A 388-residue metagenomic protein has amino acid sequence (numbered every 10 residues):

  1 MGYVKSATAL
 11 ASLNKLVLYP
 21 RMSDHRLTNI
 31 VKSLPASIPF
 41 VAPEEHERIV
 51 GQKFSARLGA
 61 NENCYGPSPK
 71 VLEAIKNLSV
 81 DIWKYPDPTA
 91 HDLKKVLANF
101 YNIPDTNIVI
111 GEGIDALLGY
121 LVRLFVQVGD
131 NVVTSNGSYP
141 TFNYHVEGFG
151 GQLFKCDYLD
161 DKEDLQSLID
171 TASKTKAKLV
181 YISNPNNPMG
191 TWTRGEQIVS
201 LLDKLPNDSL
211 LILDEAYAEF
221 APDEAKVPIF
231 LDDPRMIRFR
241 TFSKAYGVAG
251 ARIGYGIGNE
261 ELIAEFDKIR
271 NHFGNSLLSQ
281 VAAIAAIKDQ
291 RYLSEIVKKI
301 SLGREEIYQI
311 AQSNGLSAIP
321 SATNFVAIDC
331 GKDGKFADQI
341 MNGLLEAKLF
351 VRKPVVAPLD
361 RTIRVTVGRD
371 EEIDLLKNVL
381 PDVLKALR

Functional and structural regions predicted by a protein language model:
Y3, K15-L18: Short, positively charged and aromatic/hydrophobic N-terminal segments
Y3, Q339-A347, R352, V356-R388: PLP-dependent enzyme catalytic core of the Aspartate aminotransferase-like
Y19-K84, T175-K176: N-terminal "arm"/small-domain region of PLP-dependent enzymes with the aminotransferase-like
H91-N131: Phosphate-binding glycine-rich loop
L124-I182: PLP-dependent aminotransferase-like
E147, L165-K176, P188-V248: Active-site pre-lysine segment of PLP-dependent enzymes
R235-I319: PLP-dependent aminotransferase class I/II
S301, S313-A347, I363: Conserved PLP-binding catalytic core of the aspartate aminotransferase-like
